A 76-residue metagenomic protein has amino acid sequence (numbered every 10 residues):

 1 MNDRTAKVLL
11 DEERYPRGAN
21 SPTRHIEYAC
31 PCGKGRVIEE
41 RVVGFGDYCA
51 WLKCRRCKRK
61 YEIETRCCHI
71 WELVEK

Functional and structural regions predicted by a protein language model:
M1-A29, V42-F45, E62-K76: Short, intrinsically disordered terminal segments enriched in charged and Pro/Gly residues
A29-C30, C54-C57: Short cysteine-rich clusters marking metal-coordination/redox-active sites
G33-R36, F45-D47: Long, contiguous alpha-helical scaffold regions
K34-I38, Y61-I63: Cys/His-rich microdomains that often coordinate metals
A50: Exposed beta-strand face motif in extracellular beta-rich ectodomains
